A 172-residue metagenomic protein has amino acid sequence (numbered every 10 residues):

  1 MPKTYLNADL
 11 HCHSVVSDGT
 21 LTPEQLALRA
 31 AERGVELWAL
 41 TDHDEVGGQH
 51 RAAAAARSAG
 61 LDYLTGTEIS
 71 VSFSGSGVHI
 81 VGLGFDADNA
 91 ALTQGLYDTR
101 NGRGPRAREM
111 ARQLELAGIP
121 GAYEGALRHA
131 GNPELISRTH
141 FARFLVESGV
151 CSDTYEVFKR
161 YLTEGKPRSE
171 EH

Functional and structural regions predicted by a protein language model:
M1-S76, Y161-P167: An N-terminally biased module of ancient metal coordination in phosphate/nucleic-acid-related enzymes
R57-E171: Extended substrate/RNA-proximal surfaces in nucleic-acid metabolism proteins
